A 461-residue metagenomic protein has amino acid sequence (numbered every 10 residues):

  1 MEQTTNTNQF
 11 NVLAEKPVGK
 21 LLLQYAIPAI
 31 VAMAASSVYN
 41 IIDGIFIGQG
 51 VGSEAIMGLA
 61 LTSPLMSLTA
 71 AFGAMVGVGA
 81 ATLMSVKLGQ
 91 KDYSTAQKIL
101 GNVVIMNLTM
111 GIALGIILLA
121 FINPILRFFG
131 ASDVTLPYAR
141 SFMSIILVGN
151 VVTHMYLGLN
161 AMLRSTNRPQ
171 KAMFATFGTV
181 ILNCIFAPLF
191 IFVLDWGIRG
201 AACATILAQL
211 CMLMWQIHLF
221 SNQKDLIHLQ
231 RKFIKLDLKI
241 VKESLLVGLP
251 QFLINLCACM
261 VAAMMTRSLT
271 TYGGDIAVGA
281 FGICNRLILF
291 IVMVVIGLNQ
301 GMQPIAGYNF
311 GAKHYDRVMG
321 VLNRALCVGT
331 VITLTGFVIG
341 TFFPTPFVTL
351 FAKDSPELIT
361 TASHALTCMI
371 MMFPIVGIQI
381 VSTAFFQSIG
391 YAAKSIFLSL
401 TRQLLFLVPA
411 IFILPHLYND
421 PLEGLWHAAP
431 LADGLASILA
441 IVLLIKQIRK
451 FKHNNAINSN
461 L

Functional and structural regions predicted by a protein language model:
M1-A26, M84-V151, I191-G248, A306-M372 (+1 more regions): Short alpha-helical transmembrane segments in multi-pass integral membrane proteins
L13-V51, P64-G79, L83, L108-G115 (+5 more regions): N-terminal transmembrane alpha-helices
Q24-D43, I145, T179, A208-M212 (+4 more regions): Transmembrane helical elements of multi-pass membrane transporters/channels
V38-I56, L126-D133, L189-W196, C259-R286 (+4 more regions): Helix-terminus/linker motif at the lipid-water interface of multi-pass membrane proteins
V51-P64, R140-M143, A202, D275-F290 (+2 more regions): Small-residue hotspots at the loop-to-helix junctions and early N-terminal turns of transmembrane alpha-helices
I56-I116, T153-A172, T266, A280-P344 (+1 more regions): Small-residue-rich hydrophobic transmembrane alpha-helices
L68-A71, N183-A187, L213-I217, L289-M293 (+3 more regions): Hydrophobic transmembrane alpha-helices of multi-pass small-molecule transporters
G77, I146-R164, A175-N183, A201-M214 (+4 more regions): Short runs within selected transmembrane alpha-helices of multi-pass transporters and secretion channels
